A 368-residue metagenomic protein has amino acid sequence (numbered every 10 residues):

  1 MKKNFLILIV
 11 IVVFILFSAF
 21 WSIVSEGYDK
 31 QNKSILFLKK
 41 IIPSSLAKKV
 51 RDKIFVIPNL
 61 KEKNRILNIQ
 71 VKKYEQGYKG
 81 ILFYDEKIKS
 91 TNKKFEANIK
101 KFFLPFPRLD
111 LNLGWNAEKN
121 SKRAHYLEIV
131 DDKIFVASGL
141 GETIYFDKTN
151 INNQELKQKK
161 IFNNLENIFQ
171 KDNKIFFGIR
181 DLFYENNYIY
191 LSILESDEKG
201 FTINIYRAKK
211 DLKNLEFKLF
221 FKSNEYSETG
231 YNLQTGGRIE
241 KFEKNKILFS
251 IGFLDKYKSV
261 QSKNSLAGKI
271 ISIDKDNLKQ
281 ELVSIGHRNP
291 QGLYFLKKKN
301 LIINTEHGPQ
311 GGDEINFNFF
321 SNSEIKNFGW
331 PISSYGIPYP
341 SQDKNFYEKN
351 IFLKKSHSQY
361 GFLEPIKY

Functional and structural regions predicted by a protein language model:
M1-F14: N-terminal Sec-pathway targeting helices
I66, K72-K73, G80-P107, G114-A117 (+3 more regions): Beta-propeller domain segments
K94-L104, D132-N167, L212-K213: Beta-propeller domains
K100, N152-I168, N214-N224, E281-S284 (+1 more regions): Beta-propeller fold detector
E118-D131, K171-N186, E228-K246, I285-L301 (+1 more regions): Beta-rich, blade/repeat-based domains predominating in secreted/periplasmic proteins but also intracellular
K133-A137, Y188-S192, K246-S250, L301-T305: Conserved beta-propeller blade signature
E142-F146, E198-R207, A267, G311-F317: Structural motif
F176-F177, K199-K241: Asp-box/WD-like beta-propeller blade repeats and closely related beta-sheet repeat scaffolds
